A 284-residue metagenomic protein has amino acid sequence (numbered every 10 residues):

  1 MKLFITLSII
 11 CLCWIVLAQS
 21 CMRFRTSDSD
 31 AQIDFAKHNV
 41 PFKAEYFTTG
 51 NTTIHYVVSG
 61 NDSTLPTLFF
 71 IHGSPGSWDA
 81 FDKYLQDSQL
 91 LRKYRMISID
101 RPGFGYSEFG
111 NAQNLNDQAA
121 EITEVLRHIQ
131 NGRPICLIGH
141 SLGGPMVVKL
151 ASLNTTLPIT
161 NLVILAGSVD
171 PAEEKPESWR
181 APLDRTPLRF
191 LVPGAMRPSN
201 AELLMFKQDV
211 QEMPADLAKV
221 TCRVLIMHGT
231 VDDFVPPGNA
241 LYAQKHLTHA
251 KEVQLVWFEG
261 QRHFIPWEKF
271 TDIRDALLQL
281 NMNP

Functional and structural regions predicted by a protein language model:
G60-G105: Conserved HGGG/HGGXW glycine-rich cap/lid loop of the alpha/beta-hydrolase fold
S98-I135: Active-site loop/oxyanion-hole signature of alpha/beta-hydrolase fold enzymes
G144-T156: Short glycine-enriched nucleophile-adjacent loop and the immediately C-terminal alpha-helix near the catalytic center
V163-E173: Active-site nucleophile loop of the alpha/beta-hydrolase fold
V220, I226-H228, D232: Short beta-strand/loop motif that positions the catalytic acidic residue of the alpha/beta-hydrolase fold
C222, P236-K245: Short alpha-helix in the alpha/beta-hydrolase fold that links the catalytic acid
V231-V235, H263-F264: Acidic catalytic loop of the alpha/beta-hydrolase fold
Q261-F270: Catalytic histidine-centered segment of alpha/beta-hydrolase-like enzymes
